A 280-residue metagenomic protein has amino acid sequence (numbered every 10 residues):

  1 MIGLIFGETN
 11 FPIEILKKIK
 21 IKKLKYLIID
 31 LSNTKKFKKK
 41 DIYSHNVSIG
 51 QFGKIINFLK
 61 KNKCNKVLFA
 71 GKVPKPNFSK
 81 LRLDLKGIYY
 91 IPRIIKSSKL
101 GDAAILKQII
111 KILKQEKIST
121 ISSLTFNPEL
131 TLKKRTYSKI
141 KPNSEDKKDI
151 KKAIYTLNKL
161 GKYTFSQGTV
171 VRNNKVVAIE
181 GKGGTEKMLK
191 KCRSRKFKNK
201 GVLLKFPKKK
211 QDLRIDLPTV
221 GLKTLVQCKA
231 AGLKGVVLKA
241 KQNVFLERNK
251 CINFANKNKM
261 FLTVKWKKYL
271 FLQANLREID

Functional and structural regions predicted by a protein language model:
M1-L31: N-terminal basic/disordered segments at the start of proteins
L4-F6, I28-D30, V67-A70, T120-T125 (+5 more regions): General beta-strand structural signal in soluble alpha/beta enzymes
S32-N57, C64, D84-Y90, K187-L272: Feature captures the catalytic cores and cofactor-binding loops of soluble hydro-lyases/lyases that act on carboxylate
I49-K54, K96, L100-I110: RNase H-like (RuvC/DEDD) metal-dependent nuclease/polynucleotide-processing core
K72-K75, K208-K209: Short glycine-rich anion-binding loops that position phosphate/pyrophosphate groups of nucleotides and phosphorylated
S79-K99: A charged helix-plus-loop insertion that forms the helical arch/lid used to bind and gate nucleic-acid substrates
A103, E116-K229: Conserved mixed alpha/beta catalytic, RNA-binding, or beta-rich assembly cores of soluble enzyme, regulatory
N275-D280: Short, low-complexity, charge-dense intrinsically disordered segments
